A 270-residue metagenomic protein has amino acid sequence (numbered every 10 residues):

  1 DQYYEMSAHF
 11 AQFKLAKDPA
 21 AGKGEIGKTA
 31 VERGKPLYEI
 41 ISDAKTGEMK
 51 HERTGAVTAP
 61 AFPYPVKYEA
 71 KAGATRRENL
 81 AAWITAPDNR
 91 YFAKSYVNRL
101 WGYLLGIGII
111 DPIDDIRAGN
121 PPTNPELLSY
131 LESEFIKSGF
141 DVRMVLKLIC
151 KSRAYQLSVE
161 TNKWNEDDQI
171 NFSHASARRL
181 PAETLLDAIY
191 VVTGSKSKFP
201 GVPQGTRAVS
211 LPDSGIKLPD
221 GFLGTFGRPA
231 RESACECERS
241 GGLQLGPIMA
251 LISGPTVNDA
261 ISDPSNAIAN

Functional and structural regions predicted by a protein language model:
D1-G205, P229-A230, E236-E238, N258-N270: Primarily short, surface-exposed interaction patches in extracytoplasmic proteins
P203-G205, F222, Q244-L245: A generic structural signal for well-ordered coil/turn residues at beta-strand boundaries that shape enzyme active-site
L218-G227: Active-site Gly/Thr loop motif
G227, R231, S253: Short Ser/Thr-interspersed hydrophobic loop/turn segments at strand-loop and sheet-helix junctions that line or gate
